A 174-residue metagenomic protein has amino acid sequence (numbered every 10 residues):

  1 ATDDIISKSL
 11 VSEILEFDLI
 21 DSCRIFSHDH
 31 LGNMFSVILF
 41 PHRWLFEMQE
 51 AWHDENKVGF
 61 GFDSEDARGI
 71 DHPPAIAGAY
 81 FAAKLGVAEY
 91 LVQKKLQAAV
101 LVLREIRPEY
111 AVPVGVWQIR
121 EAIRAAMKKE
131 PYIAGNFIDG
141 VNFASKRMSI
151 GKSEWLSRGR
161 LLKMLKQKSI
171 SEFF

Functional and structural regions predicted by a protein language model:
A1-F174: Long, low-complexity intrinsically disordered regions enriched in acidic and polar residues with frequent FG dipeptides
